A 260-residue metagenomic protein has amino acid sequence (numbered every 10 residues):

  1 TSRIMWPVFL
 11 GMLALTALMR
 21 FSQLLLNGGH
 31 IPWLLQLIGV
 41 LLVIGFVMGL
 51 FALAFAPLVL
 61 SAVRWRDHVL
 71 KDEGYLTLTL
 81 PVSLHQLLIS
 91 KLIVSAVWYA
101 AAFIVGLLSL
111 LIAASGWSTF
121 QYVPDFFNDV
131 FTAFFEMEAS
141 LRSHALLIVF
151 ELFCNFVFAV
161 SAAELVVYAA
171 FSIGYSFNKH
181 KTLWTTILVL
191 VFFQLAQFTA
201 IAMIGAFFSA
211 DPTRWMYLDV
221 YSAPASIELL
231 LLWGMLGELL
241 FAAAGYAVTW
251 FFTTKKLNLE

Functional and structural regions predicted by a protein language model:
T1-G74, L84-E260: Hydrophobic alpha-helical transmembrane segments of membrane proteins
